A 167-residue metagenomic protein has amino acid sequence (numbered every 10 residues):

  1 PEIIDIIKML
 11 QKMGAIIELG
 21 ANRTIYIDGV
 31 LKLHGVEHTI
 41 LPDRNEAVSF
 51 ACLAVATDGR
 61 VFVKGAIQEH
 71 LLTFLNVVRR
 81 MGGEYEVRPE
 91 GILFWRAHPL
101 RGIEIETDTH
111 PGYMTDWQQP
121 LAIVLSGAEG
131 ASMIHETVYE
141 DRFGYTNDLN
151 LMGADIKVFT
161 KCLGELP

Functional and structural regions predicted by a protein language model:
P1-P167: Short, structured segments at the rim of ligand-binding sites
